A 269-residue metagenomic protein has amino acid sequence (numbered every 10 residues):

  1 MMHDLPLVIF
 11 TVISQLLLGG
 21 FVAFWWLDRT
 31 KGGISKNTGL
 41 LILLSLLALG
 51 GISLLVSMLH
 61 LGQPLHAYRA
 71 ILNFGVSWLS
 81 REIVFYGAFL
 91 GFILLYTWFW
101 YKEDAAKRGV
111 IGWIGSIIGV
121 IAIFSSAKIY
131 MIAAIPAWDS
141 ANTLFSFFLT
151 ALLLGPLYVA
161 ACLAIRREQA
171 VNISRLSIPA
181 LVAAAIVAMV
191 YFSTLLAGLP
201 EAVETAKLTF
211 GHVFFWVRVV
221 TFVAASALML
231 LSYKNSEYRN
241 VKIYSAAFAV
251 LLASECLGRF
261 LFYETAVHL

Functional and structural regions predicted by a protein language model:
M1-G19, S146: Hydrophobic transmembrane alpha-helical segments in integral membrane proteins
M1-M2, D28-S35, W100-Y101: Cytosolic juxtamembrane amphipathic/interface segments immediately preceding and feeding into a transmembrane helix
I13, V76, V84-G87, F92-S254: Long, contiguous internal "core" modules enriched in hydrophobic/ aromatic residues
G20-W26, G32-Y86: Membrane helical hairpin/interfacial module
T38, I243-F248, A266-L269: Composition- and surface-driven signal marking solvent-exposed, interaction-prone regions in large proteins
C256-L269: Juxtamembrane boundary at the C-terminal end of a transmembrane helix
